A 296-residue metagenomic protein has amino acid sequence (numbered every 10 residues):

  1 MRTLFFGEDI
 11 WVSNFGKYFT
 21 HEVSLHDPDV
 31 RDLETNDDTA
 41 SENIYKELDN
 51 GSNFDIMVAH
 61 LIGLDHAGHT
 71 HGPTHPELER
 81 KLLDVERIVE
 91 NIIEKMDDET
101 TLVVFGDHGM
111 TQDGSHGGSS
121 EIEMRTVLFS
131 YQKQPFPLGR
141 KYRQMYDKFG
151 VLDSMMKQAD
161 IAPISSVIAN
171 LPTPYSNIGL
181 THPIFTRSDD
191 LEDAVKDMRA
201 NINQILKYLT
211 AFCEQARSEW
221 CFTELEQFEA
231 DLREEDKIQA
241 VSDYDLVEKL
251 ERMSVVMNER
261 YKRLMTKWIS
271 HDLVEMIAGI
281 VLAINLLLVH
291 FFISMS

Functional and structural regions predicted by a protein language model:
M1-F54, D65-H69, D153-D190: Active-site-proximal alpha/beta segments of enzymes that process anionic O-linked groups
G16-F19, T70-T74, V89, H116-G117 (+3 more regions): Short coil/turn segments at secondary-structure boundaries
R31-H116: A long, amphipathic alpha-helix that forms part of the scaffold/cap immediately adjacent to metal-dependent active
E79-L83, I122, P137-P163, P174-G179: A short beta-strand-to-alpha-helix junction
F105-K141: Histidine-centered active-site microenvironments of extracellular/periplasmic hydrolases and transferases
Y146-F149, D160, L171-C213, R217: Polar, surface-exposed loop/tail segments that function as active-site lids or cofactor/substrate-recognition elements
L209-S296: Extended, compositionally biased non-globular segments that define protein topology
